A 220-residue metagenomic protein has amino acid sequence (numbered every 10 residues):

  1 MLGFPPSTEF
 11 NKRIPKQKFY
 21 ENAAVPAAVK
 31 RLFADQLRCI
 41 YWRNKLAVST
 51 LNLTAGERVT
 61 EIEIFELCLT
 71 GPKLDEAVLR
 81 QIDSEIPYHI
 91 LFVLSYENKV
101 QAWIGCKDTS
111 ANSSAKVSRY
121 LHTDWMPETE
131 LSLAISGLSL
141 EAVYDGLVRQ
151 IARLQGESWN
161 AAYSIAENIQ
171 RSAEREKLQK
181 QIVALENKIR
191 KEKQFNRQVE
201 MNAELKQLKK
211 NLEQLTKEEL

Functional and structural regions predicted by a protein language model:
M1-E97: N-terminal, leucine/charged-rich tether regions that mediate assembly and partner docking in large macromolecular
D75-N160: Extended assembly-interface/linker segments at domain junctions
Q181-R197: Amphipathic, heptad-repeat alpha-helical segments used for oligomerization and assembly
F195-K206: Short, charged, amphipathic alpha-helical segments
Q207-L220: Amphipathic alpha-helical coiled-coil segments
